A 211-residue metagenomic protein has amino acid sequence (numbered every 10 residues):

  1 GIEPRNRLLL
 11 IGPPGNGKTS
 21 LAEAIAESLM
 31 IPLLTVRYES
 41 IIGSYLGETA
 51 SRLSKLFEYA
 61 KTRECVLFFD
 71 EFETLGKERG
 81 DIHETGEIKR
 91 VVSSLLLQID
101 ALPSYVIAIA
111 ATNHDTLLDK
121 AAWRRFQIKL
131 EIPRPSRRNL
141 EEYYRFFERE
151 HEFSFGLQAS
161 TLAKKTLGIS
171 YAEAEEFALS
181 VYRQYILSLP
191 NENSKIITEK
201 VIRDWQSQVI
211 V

Functional and structural regions predicted by a protein language model:
G1-S160: Walker A/P-loop NTP-binding motif of AAA+ ATPase domains
R137-V211: C-terminal alpha-helical "lid" subdomain
